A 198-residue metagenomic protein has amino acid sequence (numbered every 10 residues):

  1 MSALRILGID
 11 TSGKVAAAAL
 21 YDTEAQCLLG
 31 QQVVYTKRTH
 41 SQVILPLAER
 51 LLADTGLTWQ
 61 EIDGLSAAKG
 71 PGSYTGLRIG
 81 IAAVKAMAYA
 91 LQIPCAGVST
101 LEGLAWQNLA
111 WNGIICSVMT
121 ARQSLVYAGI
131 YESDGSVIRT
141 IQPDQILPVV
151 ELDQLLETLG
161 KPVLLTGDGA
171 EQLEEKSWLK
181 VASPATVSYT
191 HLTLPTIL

Functional and structural regions predicted by a protein language model:
S2-K69: N-terminal beta-alpha supersecondary unit
E24, T36-T39, P94-V187: Surface "functional belts" at beta-alpha junctions
Y35-V43, Y74, R78, A82 (+1 more regions): Residues at secondary-structure transition points
L51-T55, A90, N108, L192: Stable alpha-helical structural segments in soluble proteins, enriched in small hydrophobic residues
T55-Q60, A88-V98: Phosphate-handling active-site elements
S66-C95: DPxDG-like acidic metal-binding loop motif
H191-L198: Single conserved hydrophobic/aromatic residue that forms the stacking wall/gate of nucleotide- or nucleobase-binding
